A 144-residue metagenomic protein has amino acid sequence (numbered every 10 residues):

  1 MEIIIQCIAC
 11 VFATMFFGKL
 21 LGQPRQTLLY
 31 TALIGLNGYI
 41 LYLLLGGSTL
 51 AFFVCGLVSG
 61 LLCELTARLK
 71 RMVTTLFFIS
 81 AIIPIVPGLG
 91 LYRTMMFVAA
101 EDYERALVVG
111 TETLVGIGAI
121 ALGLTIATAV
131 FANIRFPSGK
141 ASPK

Functional and structural regions predicted by a protein language model:
M1-L61, L65-T75, T94-K144: Alpha-helical transmembrane segments and their membrane-interface boundaries that form or gate the permeation pathway
V73-I83: The feature identifies polytopic integral membrane transport proteins across all domains of life
P84-G90: Proline-centric
